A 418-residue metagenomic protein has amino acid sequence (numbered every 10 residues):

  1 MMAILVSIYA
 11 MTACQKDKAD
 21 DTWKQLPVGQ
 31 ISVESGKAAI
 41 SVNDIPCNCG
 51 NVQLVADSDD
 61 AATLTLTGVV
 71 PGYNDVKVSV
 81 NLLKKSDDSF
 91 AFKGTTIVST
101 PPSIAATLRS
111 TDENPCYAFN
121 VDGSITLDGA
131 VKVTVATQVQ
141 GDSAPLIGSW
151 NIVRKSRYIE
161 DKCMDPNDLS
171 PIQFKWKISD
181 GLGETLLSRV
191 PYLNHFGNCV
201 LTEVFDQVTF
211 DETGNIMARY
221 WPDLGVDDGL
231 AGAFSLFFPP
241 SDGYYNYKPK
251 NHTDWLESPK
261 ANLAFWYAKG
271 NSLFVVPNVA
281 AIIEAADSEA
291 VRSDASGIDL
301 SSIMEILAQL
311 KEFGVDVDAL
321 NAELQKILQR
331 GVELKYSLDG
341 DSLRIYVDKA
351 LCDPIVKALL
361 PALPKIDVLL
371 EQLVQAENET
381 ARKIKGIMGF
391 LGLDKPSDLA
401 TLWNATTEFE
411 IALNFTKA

Functional and structural regions predicted by a protein language model:
M1-S7: Sec-dependent N-terminal signal peptides
S7-S35, D122, L127-G148, V153-R154 (+1 more regions): Bacterial Sec-dependent N-terminal signal peptides
N43-T126: Post-signal peptide N-terminal segment of secreted/secretory-pathway proteins
I45-S79, C163-S293: N-terminal glycine/threonine-rich, aromatic-flanked beta-hairpin/loop signature
C49-A56, V78-K84, A118-S124, F205-F210 (+3 more regions): Hydrophobic/aromatic beta-strand elements that line small-molecule binding cavities or substrate pockets in beta-rich
A56-T63, S86, T111-K132, V208-M217 (+2 more regions): Short, solvent-exposed coil/turn segments at beta-strand boundaries
T96-E212, R219-W221, L230: Long, acidic/polar, low-complexity amphipathic helices and coiled-coil-like
T253, E257-L263, A268-A418: Hydrophilic extracytoplasmic domains
